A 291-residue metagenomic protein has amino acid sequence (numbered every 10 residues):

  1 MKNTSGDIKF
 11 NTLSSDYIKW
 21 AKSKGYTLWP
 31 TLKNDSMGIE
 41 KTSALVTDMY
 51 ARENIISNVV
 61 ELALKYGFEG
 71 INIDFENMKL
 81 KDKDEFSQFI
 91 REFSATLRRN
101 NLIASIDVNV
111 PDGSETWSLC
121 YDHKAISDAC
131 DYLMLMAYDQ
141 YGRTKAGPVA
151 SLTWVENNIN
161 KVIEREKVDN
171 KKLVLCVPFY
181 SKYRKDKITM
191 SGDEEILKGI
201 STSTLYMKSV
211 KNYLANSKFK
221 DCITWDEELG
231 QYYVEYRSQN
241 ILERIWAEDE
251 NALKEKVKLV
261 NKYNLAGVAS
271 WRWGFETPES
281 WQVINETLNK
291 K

Functional and structural regions predicted by a protein language model:
M1, A63-K79, M136, V268-S270: Short acidic catalytic loops
M1-N58: Glycan-recognition patch characteristic of GH18 chitinases/ENGases and related GlcNAc/peptidoglycan-binding proteins
T4-T12, L80-L214: Substrate-binding surface in catalytic domains of secreted glycosidases
N11, D16, S23-G25, D82-D84 (+5 more regions): Short acidic, glycine/proline-enriched helix-loop-strand junctions
T47-K65, E115-K124, A247-N261: Short, acidic/polar
I73, L133, L175, V260 (+1 more regions): Conserved, mostly hydrophobic/aromatic
F179-K258, L288: Glycan-binding loop/region signatures in secreted carbohydrate-active enzymes
A252-K291: Acidic/aromatic/glycine-rich contiguous surface patches that form carbohydrate-binding/processing clefts and analogous
